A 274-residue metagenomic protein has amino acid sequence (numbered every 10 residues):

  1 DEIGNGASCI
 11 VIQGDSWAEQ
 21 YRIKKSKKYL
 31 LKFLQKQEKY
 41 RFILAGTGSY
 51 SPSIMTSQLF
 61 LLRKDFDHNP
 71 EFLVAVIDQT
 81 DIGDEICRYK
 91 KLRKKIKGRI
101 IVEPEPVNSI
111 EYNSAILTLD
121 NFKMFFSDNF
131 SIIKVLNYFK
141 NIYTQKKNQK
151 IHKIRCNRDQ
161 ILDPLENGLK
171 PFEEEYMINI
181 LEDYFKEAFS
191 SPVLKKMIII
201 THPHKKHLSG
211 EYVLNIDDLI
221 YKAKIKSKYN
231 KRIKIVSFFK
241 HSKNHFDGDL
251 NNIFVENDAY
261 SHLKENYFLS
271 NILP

Functional and structural regions predicted by a protein language model:
D1-K36, L162, S242-G248, N252-L263 (+1 more regions): Membrane/wall-proximal cationic-aromatic binding patches
E2, L59-F66, F130, Y184-F189: Short amphipathic alpha-helices and their capping/turn segments at secondary-structure boundaries
A7-S8, E38-R41, H68-L73, P192-M197 (+1 more regions): Loop/turn elements at helix/coil->beta-strand transitions in domains of secreted/extracellular proteins
V11, E19-V102: Conserved SGNH/GDSL esterase-like catalytic core that processes O-acyl groups on lipids and polysaccharides
I23-S26, I54-M55, E211-I216, E265: Residues at alpha-helix caps and immediate loop-helix transition turns in enzyme cores, especially N- and C-cap
K28, Q79-K222, Y229-R232, V236-D258: Serine-dependent acyl-ester chemistry module
P52, T56, E174, I178 (+2 more regions): Short, amphipathic alpha-helical "lid/cap" segments that border enzyme active or binding sites
